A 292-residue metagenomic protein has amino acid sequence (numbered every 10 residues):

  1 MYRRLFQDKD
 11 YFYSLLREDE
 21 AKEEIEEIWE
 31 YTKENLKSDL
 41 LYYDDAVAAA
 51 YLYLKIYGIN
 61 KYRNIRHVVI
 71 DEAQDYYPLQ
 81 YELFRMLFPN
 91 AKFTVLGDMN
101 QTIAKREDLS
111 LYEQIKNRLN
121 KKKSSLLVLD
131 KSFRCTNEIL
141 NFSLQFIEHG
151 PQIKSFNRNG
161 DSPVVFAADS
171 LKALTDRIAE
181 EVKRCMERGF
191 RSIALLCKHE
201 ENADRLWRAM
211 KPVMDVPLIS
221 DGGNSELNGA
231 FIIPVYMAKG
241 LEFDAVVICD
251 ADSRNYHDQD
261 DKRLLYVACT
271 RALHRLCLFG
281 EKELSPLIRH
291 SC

Functional and structural regions predicted by a protein language model:
M1-H67, Q80-Y81: Conserved helicase NTPase catalytic core signature
E30, K37, L54, G58-H67 (+1 more regions): Conserved helicase motor core of SF1/SF2 NTP-dependent helicases
